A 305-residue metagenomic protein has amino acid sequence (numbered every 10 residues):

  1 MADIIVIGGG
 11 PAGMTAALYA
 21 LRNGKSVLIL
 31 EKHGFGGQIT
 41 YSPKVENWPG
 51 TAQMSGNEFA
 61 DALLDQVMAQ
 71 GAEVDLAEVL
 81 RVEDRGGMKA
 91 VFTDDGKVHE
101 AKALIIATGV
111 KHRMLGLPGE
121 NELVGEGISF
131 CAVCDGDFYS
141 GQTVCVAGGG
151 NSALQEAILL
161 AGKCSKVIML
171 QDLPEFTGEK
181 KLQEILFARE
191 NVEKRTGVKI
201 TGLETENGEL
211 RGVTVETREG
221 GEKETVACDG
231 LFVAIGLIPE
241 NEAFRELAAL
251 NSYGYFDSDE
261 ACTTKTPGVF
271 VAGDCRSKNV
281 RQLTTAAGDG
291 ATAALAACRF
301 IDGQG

Functional and structural regions predicted by a protein language model:
M1-D3, L76-A77, S140-Q142, G197 (+2 more regions): Phosphate-coordination loops involved in phosphoryl transfer and adenosine-cofactor binding
A2, K25, K102-A103, E126 (+1 more regions): Nucleotide donor/acceptor-binding cores
A2-Q70, G148, L154-K180, F187: Beta1-alpha1 glycine-rich phosphate/pyrophosphate-binding loop at the start of Rossmann-like nucleotide-binding domains
V67-T93, V98-A101, G162-D259, R299-G305: A Rossmann-like FAD-binding core segment of flavoenzymes
V74-D94, V98, K102-D137: Glycine/small-residue-rich loop that forms an oxyanion/phosphate-binding "nest" at active or ligand-binding sites
M114-L115, L154-Q155, T177, K223 (+2 more regions): Glycine/Thr-rich phosphate-binding loops of Rossmann-like dinucleotide-binding domains
G116, E122-F138, I235-Q282, D289-T292 (+1 more regions): FAD-site-proximal beta/loop scaffold in flavoenzymes
